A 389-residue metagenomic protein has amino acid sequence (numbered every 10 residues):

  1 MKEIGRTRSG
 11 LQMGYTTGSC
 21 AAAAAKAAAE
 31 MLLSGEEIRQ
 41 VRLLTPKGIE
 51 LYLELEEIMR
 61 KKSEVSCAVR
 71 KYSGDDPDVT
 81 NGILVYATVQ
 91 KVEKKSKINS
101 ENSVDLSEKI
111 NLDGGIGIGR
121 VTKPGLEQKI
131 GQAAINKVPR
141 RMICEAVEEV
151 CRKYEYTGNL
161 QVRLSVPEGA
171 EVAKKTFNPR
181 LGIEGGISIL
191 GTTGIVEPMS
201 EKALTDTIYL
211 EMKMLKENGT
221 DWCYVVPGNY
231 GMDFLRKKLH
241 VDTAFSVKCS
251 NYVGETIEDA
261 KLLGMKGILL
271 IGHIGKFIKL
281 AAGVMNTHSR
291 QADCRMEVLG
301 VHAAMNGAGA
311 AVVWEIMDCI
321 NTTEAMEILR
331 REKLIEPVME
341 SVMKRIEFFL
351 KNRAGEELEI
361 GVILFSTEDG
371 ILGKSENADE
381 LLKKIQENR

Functional and structural regions predicted by a protein language model:
M1-K175, P179-L181: Generic N-terminal targeting/processing segments that precede catalytic cores or assembly contacts
K2-G5, Q12-G18, L181-I187, T192-V342 (+1 more regions): A structural signal for small-residue-enriched, beta-sheet-centric alpha/beta enzyme cores and oligomeric scaffold folds
R60-S63, Y86-T88, I130-A133, R180-G185 (+4 more regions): Short, low-complexity, polar/charged sequence segments that are solvent-exposed and flexible
K109, R140, M343-R389: Extended hydrophobic packing segments that form well-structured cores
R152-K153, D233, K237, E327 (+2 more regions): Polar/charged alpha-helical tracts
E171, M232, I371: Flexible, glycine-rich phosphate/dinucleotide-binding loops and adjacent beta-alpha linkers at cofactor/substrate
